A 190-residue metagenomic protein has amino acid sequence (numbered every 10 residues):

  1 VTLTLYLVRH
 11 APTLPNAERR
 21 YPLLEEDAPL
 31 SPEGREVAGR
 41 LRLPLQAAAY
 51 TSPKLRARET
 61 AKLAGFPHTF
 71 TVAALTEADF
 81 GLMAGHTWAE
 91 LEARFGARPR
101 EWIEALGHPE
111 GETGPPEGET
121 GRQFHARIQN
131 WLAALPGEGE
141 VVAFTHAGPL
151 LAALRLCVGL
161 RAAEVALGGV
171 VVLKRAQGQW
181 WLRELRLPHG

Functional and structural regions predicted by a protein language model:
T2-F70: Active-site-proximal alpha-helix that buttresses catalytic centers in soluble enzyme cores
L5-Y6, A47, G137-P149: Generic beta-sheet signal
L14, R56-R58, E77-A78, P149-L151: Short, active-site-adjacent cap segments at secondary-structure transitions
P29, P67-A74, L160-G169: Short hydrophobic/aromatic-enriched beta-strand-loop microsegments
T51-S52, A126, F144-T145: Short beta-strand scaffold positions
A64-R127: Phosphate-handling substructures
G159-E184: Domain-level recognition of soluble alpha/beta enzyme cores, biased toward histidine phosphatases/phosphomutases
R186-G190: Acidic, His/Gly-rich catalytic cores of divalent-metal-dependent hydrolytic chemistry
